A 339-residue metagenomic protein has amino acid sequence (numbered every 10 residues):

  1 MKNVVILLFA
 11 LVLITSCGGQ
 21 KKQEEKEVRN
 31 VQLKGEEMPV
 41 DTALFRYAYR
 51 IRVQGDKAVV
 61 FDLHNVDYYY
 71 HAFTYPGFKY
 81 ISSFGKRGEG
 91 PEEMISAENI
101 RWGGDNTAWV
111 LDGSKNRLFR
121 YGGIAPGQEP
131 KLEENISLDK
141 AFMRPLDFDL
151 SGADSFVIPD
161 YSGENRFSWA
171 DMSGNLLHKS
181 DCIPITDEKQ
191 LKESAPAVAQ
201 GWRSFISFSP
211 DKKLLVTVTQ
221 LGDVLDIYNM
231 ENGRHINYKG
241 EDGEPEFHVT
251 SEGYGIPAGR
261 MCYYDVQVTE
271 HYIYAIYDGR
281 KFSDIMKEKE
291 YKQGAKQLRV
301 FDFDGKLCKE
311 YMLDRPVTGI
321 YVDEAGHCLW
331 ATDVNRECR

Functional and structural regions predicted by a protein language model:
T15-S16: C-terminal motif of bacterial Sec signal peptides marking the signal peptidase cleavage site
Q23-R46, K306-C308: A short helix->beta-strand "capping" segment at the edge of beta-propeller domains
G35-D41, S82-M94, E133-A141, L177-G201 (+2 more regions): Surface-exposed loop and turn segments in beta-propeller and other repeat-based domains that flank or scaffold
A48-R52, E98-G103, L146-G152, V198-D211 (+2 more regions): Structural signature of eukaryotic scaffold interfaces centered on beta-propeller domains
K115, G123-S155, P159, I185: Asp-box/WD-like beta-propeller blade repeats and closely related beta-sheet repeat scaffolds
W169-D171, K289-G305: Beta-propeller blade signature
A275-Q293: Short, conserved, GDST-rich strand-edge loop motifs in beta-rich repeat architectures
